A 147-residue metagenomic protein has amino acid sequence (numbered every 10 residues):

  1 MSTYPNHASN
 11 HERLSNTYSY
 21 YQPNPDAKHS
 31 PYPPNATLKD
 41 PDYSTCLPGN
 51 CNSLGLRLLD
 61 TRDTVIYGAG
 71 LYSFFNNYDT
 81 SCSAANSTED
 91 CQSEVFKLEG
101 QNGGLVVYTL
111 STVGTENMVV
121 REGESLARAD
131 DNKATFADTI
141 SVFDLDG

Functional and structural regions predicted by a protein language model:
M1-G147: Extracellular/periplasmic carbohydrate-active domains that bind, remodel, or depolymerize complex polysaccharides
